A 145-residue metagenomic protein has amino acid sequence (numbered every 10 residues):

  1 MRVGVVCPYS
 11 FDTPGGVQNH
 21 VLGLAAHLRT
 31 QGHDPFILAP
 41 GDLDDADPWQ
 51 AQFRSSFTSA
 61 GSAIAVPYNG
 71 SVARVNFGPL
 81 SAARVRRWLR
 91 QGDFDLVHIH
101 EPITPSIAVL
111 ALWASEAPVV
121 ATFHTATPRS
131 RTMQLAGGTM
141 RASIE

Functional and structural regions predicted by a protein language model:
M1-V3: Extreme N-terminal starter segment of soluble prokaryotic enzymes
C7-P14, A26-P79: N-terminal strand-loop element at the rim of the active site of nucleotide-sugar-dependent glycosyltransferases
P8, H100-E101, F123-T127: Histidine-centered beta-alpha loop that forms part of the nucleotide-sugar donor binding/catalytic region in diverse
G16-H27, I107: Conserved alpha-helical elements of sugar-nucleotide-dependent glycosyltransferases
V85-S106: Short N-terminal targeting/anchoring amphipathic segment
W88-R90, A111, A142-I144: Structural alpha-helical scaffold elements that stabilize or flank donor/cofactor-binding regions in carbohydrate
E116-P118: A short helix->loop->beta-strand "cap" motif at the edges of active sites that frequently abuts
T127, M133-E145: Membrane-proximal helix-turn-helix segments that form the acceptor-binding/catalytic region of lipid-linked
